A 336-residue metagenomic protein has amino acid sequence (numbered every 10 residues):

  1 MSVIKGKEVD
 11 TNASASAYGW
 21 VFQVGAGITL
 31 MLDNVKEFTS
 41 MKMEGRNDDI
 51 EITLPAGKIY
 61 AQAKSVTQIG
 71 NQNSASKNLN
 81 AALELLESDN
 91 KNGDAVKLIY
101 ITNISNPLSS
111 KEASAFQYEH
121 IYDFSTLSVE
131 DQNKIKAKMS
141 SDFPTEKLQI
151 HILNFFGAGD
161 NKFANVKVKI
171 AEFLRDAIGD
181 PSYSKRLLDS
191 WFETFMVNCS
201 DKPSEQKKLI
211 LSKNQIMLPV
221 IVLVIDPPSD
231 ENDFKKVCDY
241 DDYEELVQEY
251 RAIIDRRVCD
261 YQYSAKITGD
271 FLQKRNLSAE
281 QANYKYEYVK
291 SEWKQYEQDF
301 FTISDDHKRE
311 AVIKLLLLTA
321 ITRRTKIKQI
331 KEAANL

Functional and structural regions predicted by a protein language model:
M1-S14, V66-K331: Acidic metal-coordinating catalytic centers involved in nucleic-acid phosphodiester chemistry
A17, V21-E84: Catalytic centers of nucleases
E332-L336: Short acidic DE-rich linear segments
